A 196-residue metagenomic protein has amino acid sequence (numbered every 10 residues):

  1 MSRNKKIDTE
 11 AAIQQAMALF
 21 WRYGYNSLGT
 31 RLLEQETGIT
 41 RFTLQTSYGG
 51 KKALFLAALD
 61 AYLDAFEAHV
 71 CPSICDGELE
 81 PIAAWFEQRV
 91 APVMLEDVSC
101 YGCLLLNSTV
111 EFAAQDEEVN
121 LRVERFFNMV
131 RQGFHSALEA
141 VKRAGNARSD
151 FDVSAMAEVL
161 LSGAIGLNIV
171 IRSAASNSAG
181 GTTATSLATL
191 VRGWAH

Functional and structural regions predicted by a protein language model:
M1-I7, R143: N-terminal intrinsically disordered/low-complexity leader segments
D8-M17, L33, A58, Y62 (+2 more regions): Generic hydrophobic, amphipathic alpha-helix propensity
A11, L19-A53, A57: Helix-turn-helix
A57, C71-Y101, V153-L160: Hydrophobic alpha-helical connector segments
G77, L121-R125, R143-V159, S178-T182: All-alpha amphipathic helical-bundle segments outside canonical DNA-binding/catalytic cores that form hydrophobic
E87-L95, N128-R143, G163, S173-H196: C-terminal peripheral helix-coil segments that are non-catalytic and often amphipathic
D97-E118: Amphipathic alpha-helical segments used for helix-helix packing
Y101-G102, L106-N107, F151-V170, S186-L190: Hydrophobic alpha-helical segments that form the core of small-molecule binding pockets and/or dimer interfaces
